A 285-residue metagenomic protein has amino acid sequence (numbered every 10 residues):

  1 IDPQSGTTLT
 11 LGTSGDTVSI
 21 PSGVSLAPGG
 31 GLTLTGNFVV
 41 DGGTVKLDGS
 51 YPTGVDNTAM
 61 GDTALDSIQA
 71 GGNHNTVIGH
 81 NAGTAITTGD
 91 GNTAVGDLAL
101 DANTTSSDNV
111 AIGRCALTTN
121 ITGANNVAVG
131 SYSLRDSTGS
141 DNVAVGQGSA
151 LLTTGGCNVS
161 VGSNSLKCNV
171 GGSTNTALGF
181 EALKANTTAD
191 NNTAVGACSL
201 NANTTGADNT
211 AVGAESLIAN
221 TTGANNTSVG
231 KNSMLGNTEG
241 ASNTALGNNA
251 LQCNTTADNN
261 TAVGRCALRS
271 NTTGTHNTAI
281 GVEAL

Functional and structural regions predicted by a protein language model:
I1-D2: Short, intrinsically disordered N-terminal pre-domain segments
S14: Sequence context surrounding c-type heme c attachment/ligation sites in exported
T17-S25: Short, surface-exposed terminal/edge motifs of secreted or surface/virion proteins that either
T35-L285: Glycine- and small/polar-enriched repetitive beta-structure motifs of secreted/surface proteins
